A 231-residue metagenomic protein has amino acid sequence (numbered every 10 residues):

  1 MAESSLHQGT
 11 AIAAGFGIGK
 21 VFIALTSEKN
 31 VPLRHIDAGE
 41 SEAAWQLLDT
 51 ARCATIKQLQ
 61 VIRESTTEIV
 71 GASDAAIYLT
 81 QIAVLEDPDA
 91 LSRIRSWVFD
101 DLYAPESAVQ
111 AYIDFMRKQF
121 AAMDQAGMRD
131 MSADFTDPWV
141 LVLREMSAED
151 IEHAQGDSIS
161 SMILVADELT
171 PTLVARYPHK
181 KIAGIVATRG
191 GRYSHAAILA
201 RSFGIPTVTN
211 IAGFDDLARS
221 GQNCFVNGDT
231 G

Functional and structural regions predicted by a protein language model:
M1-G231: Non-catalytic, soluble scaffold/interaction modules
